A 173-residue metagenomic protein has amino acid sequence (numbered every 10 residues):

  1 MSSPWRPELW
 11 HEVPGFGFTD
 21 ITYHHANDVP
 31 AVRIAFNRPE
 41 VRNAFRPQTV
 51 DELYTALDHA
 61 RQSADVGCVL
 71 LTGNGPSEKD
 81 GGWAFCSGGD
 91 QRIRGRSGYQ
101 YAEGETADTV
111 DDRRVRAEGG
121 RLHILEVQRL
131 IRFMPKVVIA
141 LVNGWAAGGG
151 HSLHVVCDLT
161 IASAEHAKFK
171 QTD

Functional and structural regions predicted by a protein language model:
M1-K79: Conserved CoA-thioester-binding segment of acyl-CoA-metabolizing enzymes
H24-P30, L70-G88, D158-K170: Short, charged helix-to-loop "capping" segments that act as catalytic/coupling loops
I34, L71, D90, L153-H154: Hydrophobic/aromatic residues within transmembrane alpha-helices of multi-pass small-molecule transporters
V41, G73-V127: Glycine- (often His-adjacent) and acidic-residue-rich active-site loop that binds/positions the CoA thioester
R42, R46, N143, G150: Glycine-rich acyl-CoA binding loop
Q48, E52, H123, L130: Charged catalytic carboxylate motif
E126-F133, L141, A147-D173: CoA-thioester-processing core
